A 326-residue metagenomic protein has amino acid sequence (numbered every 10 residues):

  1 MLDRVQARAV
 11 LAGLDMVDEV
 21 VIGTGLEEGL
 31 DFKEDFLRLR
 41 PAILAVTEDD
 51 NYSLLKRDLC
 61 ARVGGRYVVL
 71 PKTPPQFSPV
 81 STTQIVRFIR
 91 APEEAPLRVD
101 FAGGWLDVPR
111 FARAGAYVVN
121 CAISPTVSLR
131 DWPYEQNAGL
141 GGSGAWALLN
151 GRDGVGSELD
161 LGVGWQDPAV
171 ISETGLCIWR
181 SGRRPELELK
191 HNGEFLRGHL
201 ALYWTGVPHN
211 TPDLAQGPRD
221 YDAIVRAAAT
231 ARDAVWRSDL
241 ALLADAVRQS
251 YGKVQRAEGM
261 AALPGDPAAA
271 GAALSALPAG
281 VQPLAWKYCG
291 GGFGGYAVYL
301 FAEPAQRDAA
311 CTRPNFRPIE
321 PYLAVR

Functional and structural regions predicted by a protein language model:
M1-A91: Nucleotidyltransferase catalytic core that binds NTPs
K33-V46, P283, Y288-V298: Long, low-complexity, intrinsically disordered polar/charged segments
A91-A102, L106-R113, Y117-L140, N150-G162 (+2 more regions): C-terminal nucleotide
S143-W146: Conserved pre-motif C helix in the palm subdomain of viral-like polymerases
